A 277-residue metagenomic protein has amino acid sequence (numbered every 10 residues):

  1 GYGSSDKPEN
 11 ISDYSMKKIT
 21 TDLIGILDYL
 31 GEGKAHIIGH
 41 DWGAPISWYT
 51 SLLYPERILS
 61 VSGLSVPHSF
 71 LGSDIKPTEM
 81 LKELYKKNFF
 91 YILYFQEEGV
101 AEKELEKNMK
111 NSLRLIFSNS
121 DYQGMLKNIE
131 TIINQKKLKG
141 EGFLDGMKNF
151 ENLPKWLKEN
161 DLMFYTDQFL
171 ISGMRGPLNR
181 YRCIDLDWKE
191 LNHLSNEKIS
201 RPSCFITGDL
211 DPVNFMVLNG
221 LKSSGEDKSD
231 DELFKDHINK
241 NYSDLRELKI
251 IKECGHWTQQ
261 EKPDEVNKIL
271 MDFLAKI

Functional and structural regions predicted by a protein language model:
G1: Conserved active-site aspartate in kinases
S4-K7, I11-I38, W42-R246, I250: Flexible "cap/lid" subdomain of the alpha/beta-hydrolase fold that forms the substrate-access gate
Y242-I277: Catalytic active-site module of serine/aspartate enzymes centered on a nucleophile-bearing elbow/loop
